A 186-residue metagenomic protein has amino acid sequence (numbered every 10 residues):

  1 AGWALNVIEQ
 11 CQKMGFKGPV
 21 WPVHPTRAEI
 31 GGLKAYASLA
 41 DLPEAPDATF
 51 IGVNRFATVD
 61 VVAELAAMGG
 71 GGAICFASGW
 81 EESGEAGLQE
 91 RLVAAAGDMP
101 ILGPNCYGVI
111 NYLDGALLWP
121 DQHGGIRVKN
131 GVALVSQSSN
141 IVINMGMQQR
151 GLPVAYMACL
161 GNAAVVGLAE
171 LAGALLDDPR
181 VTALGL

Functional and structural regions predicted by a protein language model:
A1-L186: Catalytic-core regions of core metabolic enzymes, especially those transforming organic acids/acyl-group intermediates
